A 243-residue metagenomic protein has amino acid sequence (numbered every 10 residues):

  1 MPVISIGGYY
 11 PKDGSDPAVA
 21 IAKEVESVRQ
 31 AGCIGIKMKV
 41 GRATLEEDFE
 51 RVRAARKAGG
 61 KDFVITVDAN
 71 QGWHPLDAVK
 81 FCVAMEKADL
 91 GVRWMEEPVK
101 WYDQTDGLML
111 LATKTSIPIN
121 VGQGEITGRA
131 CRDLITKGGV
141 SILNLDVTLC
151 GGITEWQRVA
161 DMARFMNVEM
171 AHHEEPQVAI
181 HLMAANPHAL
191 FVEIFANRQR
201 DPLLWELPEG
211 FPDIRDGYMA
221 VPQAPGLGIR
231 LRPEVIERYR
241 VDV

Functional and structural regions predicted by a protein language model:
M1-T66, N70-V79, V83-E86, L204-V243: N-terminal capping/lid subdomain adjacent to the active-site entrance of alpha/beta enzymes
S5, N144, E193-I194: Structural signal for conserved beta-strand scaffold positions within catalytic alpha/beta enzyme cores
P11, T127, V178: Surface-exposed, flexible loop/turn segments at secondary-structure boundaries
M38-H173: Catalytic core of soluble alpha/beta enzymes
C150, T154-V243: Structured C-terminal cap/extension of enzyme domains
